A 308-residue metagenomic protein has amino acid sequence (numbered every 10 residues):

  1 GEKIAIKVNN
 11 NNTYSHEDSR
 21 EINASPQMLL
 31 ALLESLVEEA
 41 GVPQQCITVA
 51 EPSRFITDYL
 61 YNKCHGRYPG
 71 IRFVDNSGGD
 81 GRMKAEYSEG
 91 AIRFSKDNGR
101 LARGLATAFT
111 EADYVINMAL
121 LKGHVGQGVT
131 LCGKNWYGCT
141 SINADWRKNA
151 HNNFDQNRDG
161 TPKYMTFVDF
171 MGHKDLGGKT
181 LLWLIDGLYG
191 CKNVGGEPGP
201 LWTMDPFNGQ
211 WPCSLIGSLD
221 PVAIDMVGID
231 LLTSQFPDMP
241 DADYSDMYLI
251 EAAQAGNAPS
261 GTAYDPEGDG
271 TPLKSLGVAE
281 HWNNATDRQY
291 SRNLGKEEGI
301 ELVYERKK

Functional and structural regions predicted by a protein language model:
G1-S19, N23-K308: Extended, low-polarity segments enriched in aliphatic/aromatic residues
